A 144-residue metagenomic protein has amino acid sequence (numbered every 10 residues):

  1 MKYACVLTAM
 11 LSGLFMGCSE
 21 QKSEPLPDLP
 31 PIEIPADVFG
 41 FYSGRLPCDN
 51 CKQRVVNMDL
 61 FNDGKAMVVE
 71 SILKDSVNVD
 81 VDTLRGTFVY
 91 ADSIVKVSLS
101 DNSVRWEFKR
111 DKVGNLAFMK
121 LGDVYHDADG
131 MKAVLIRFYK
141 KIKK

Functional and structural regions predicted by a protein language model:
M1-A4: Positively charged n-region of N-terminal signal peptides that target proteins for export
V6-T8: Sec-dependent N-terminal signal peptides
L14-G17: C-terminal motif of bacterial Sec signal peptides marking the signal peptidase cleavage site
S19-T83, S98-K144: Lipid interaction determinants
G86-Y90: Extracellular/luminal ectodomains and secreted, surface-exposed scaffolds of diverse proteins
D92-V95: Short, conserved beta-turn/loop elements at beta-strand boundaries and strand-helix junctions
